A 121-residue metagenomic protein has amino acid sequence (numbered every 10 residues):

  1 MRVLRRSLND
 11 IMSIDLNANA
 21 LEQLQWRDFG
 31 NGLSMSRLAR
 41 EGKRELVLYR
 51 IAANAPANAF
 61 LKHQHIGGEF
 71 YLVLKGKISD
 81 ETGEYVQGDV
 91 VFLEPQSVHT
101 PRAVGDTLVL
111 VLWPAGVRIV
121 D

Functional and structural regions predicted by a protein language model:
M1-N17: Positively biased amphipathic helices and basic secretion/translocation or surface-docking motifs that either flank
L24-A59: A short glycine-rich, His/Asp/Glu-containing loop-to-beta-strand
G30, P95-D121: Ligand-binding loop in jelly-roll beta-barrel domains
R44-L48, Y71, T107-L108: Structural motif
P56-H65, D89-V90, H99: Short histidine
K62-D80: Glycine- and acidic-residue-biased ligand/ion/polar-headgroup-sensing regions
S79-A103: Short acidic-glycine-tyrosine-enriched beta hairpin
